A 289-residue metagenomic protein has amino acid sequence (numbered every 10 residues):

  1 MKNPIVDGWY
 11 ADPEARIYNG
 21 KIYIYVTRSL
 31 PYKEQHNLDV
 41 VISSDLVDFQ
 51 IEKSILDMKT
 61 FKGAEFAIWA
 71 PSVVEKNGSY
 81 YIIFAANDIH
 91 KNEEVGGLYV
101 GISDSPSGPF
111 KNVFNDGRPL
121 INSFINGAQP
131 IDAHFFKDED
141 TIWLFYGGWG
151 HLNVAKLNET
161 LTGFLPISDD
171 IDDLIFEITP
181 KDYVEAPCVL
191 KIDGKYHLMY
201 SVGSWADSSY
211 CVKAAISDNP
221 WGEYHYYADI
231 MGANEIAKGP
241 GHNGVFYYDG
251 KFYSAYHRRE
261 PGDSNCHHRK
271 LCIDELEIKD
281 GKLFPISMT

Functional and structural regions predicted by a protein language model:
M1-T289: Carbohydrate-active catalytic/glycan-binding domains of CAZyme proteins, especially the secreted or lumenal ectodomains
